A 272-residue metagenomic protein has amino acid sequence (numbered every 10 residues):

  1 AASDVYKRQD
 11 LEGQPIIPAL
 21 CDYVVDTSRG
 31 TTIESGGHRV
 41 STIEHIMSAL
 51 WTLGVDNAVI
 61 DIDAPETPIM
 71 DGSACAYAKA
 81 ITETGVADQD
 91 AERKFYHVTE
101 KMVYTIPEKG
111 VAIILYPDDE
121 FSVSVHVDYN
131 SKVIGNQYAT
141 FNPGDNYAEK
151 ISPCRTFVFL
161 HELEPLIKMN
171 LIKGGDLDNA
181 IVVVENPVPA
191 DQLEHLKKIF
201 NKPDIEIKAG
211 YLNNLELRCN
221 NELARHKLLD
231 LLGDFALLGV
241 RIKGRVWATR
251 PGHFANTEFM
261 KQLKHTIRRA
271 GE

Functional and structural regions predicted by a protein language model:
A1-D56, D61-E272: C-terminal regulatory domains involved in ligand/effector binding and gene-expression control
